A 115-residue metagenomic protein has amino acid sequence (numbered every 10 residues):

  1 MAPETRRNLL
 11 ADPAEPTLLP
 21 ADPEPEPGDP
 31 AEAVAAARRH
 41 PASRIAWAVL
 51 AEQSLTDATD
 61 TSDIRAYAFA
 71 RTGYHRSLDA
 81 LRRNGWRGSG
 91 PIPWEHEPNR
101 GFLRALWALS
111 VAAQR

Functional and structural regions predicted by a protein language model:
M1-P91, E97, L106, V111-R115: N-terminal alpha-helical interaction modules that lie
F102: Short, solvent-exposed interaction modules
